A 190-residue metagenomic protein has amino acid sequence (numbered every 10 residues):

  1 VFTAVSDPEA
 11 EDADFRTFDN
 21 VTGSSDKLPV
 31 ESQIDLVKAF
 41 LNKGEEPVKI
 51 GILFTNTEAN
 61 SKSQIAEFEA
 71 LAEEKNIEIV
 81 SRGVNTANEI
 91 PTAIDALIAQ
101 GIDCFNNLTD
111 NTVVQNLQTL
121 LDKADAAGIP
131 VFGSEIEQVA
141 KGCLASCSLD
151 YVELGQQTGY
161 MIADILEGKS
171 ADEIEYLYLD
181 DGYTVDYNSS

Functional and structural regions predicted by a protein language model:
V1-P8, G23-S24, I129-I136: Short beta-strand elements of ligand-binding domains
V1-T3, I50-L53, I102-V113, F132-S134: Periplasmic-binding protein-like
S6-P47, L149-K169: Hydrophobic alpha-helical segments within soluble ligand-binding/sensing domains
A10-R16, I90-T92, V139-S148: Glycine-rich, charge-decorated loop segments at or immediately adjacent to ligand/cofactor-binding or catalytic sites
G23-K75, S170-S189: An alpha-beta-alpha
L36, E67, A93, N116-K123: A short acidic, amphipathic alpha-helical/loop segment
R82-A99: Structural motif
I136-S189: Flexible loop/turn connectors
